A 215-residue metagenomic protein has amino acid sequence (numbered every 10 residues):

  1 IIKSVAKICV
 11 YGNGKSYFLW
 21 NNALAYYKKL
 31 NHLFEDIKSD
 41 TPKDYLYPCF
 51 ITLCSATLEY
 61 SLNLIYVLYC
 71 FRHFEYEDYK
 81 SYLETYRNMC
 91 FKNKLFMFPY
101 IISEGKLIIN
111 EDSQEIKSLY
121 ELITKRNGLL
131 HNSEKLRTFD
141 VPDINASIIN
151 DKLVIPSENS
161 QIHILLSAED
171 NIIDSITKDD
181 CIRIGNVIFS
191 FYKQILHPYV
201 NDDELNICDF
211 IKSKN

Functional and structural regions predicted by a protein language model:
I1-P48: Charged alpha-helical initiation segments
I8-Y11, L33-D40, L68-F71, M89 (+4 more regions): Surface-exposed polar/charged interaction patches
A23-Y26, L30, L58-L64, L122-L129 (+1 more regions): Amphipathic alpha-helices that form helix-helix packing interfaces
P42-F50, Y86, I116, I149-S157: Glycine-rich, flexible loop segments associated with nucleotide phosphate handling
D44-Y69: Short, hydrophobic, well-ordered secondary-structure elements
N63, V67-D151, I164: Flexible secondary-structure boundary motifs
I123-G128, V141-N215: Amphipathic, Lys/Arg-enriched alpha-helical patches that create a basic surface for binding polyanionic ligands
